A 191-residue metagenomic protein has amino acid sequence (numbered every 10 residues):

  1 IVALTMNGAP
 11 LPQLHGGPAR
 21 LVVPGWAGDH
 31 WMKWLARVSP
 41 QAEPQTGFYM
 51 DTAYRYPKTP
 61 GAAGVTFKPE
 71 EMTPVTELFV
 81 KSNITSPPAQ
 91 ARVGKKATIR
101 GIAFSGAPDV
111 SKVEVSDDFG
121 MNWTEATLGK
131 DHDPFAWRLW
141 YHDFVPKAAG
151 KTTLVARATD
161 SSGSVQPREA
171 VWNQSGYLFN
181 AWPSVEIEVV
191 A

Functional and structural regions predicted by a protein language model:
I1-A191: Extended, aromatic/histidine-rich regions of cofactor-dependent oxidoreductases associated with respiratory
